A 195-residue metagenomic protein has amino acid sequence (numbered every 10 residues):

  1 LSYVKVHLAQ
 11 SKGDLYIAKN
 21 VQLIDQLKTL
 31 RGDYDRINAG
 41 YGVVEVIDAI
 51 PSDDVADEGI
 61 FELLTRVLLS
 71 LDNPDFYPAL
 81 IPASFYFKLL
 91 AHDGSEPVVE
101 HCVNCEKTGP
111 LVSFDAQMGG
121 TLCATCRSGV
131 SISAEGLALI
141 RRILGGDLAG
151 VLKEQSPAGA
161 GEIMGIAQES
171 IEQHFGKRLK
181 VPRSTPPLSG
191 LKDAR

Functional and structural regions predicted by a protein language model:
L1-R195: Non-catalytic alpha-helical scaffolds and adjoining flexible linkers that form interface surfaces for assembly
